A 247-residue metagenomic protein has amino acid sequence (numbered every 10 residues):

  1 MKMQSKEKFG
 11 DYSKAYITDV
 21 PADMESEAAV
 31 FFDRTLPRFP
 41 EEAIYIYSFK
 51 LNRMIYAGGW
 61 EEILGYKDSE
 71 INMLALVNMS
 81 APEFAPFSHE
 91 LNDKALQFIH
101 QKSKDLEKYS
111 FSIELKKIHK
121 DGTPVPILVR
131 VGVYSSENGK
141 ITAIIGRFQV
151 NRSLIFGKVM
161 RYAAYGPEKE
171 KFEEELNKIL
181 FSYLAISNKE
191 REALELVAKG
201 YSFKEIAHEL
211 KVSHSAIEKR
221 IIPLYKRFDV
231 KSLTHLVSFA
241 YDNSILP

Functional and structural regions predicted by a protein language model:
P21-A75, G166-L176: PAS-family sensory domain signal
A29, F84-S112: Terminal output helix/cap of sensory domains in signal transduction proteins
E70-E90: PAS-family sensory/regulatory domains
I99, S103-V131, T142: Per-ARNT-Sim (PAS) sensory domains and their PAS-associated C-terminal
R130-I144, R152-G157: Short loop/turn elements at sensory-signaling interfaces that couple input to output
R147: Sensory beta-strand/linker motifs that couple input domains to effectors
K189-A193: The N-cap/first-turn positions of alpha helices within or immediately adjacent to helix-turn-helix DNA-binding domains
G200-H235: Recognition helix of helix-turn-helix DNA-binding domains
